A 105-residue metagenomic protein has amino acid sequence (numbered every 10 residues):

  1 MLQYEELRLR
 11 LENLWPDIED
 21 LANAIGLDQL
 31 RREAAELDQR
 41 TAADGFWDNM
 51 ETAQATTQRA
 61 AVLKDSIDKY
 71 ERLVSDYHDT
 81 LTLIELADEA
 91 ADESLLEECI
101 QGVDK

Functional and structural regions predicted by a protein language model:
M1-K105: Charged, heptad-repeat coiled-coil alpha-helices that serve as long linker/dimerization "arms" in large NTP-dependent
